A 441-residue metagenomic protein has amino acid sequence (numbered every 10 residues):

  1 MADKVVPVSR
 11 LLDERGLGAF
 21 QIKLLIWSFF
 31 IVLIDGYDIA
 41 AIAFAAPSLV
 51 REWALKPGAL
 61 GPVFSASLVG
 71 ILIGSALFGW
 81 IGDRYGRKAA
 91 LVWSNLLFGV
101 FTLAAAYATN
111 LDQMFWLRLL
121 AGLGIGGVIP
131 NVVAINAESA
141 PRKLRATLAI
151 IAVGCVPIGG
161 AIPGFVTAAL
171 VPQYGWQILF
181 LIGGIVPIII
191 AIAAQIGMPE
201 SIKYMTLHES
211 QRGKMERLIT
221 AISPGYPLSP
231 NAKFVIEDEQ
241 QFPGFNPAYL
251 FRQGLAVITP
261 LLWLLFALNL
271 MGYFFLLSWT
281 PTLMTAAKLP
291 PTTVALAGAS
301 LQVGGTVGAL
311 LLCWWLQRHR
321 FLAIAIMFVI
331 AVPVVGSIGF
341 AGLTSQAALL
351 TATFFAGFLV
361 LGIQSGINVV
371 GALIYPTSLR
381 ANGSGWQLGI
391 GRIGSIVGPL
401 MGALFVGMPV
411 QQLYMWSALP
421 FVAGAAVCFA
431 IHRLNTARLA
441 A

Functional and structural regions predicted by a protein language model:
M1-E14, Q195-G254: Intracellular cytosolic loops and amphipathic helices of Major Facilitator Superfamily
M1-Y37: Cytosolic juxtamembrane N-terminal segment immediately preceding the first transmembrane helix of multi-pass
I42-A43, F251-A309: Extracytoplasmic gate region of multi-pass secondary transporters
A54, G86, Y107-Q113, P141 (+1 more regions): Helix-breaking motifs and short loop linkers at transmembrane-helix boundaries and internal kinks in secondary membrane
S75-G86, A309-R320: Helix-to-loop junctions at the C-terminal end of transmembrane segments in multipass secondary transporters
A89-L103, A323-S337: Structural signature of the two symmetry-related core transmembrane helices
L117-G154: Cytoplasmic helix-loop-helix junction between adjacent transmembrane helices in 12-TM secondary transporters
L144-P172, V186-P187, I390-G398: Glycine-rich segments within core transmembrane alpha-helices of 12-TM secondary carriers
